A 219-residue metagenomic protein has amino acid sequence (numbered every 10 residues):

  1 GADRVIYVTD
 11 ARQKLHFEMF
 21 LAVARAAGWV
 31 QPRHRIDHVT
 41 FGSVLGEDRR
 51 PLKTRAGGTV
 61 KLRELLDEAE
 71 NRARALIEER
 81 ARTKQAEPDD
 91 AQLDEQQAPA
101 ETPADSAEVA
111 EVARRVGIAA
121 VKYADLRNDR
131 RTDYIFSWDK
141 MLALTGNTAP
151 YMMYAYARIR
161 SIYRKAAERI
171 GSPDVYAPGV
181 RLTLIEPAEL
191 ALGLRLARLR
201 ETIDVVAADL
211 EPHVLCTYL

Functional and structural regions predicted by a protein language model:
G1-Y218: Non-catalytic interaction-recognition regions
